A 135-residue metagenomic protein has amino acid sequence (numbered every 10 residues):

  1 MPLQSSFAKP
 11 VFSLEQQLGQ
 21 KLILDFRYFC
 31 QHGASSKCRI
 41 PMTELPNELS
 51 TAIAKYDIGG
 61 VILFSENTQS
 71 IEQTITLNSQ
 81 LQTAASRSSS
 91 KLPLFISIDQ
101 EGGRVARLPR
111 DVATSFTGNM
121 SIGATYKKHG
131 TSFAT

Functional and structural regions predicted by a protein language model:
P2-L45: Boundary/entry segment of secreted carbohydrate-active catalytic domains
F12, T51-A52: Short, flexible, glycine/charge-rich loop motifs used to bind or transfer phosphoryl groups or to couple energy/partner
F29-G33, K37-M42, A52-T135: Enzymes and membrane/adaptor proteins characterized by extended Gly/Ser/Thr/Asp/Glu-rich, aromatic-dotted
P46-S50: Short, charged beta->alpha transition segments
